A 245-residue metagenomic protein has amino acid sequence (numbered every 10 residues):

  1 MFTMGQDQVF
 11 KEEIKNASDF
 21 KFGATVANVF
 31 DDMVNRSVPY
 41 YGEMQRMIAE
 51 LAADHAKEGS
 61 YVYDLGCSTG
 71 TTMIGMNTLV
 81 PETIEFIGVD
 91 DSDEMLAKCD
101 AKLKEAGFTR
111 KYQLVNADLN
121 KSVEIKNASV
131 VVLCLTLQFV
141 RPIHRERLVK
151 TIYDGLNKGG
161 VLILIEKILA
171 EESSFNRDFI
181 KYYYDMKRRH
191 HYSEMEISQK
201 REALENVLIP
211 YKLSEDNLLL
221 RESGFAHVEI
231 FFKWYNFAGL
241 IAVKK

Functional and structural regions predicted by a protein language model:
M1-V29: N-terminal, positively charged/glycine-rich alpha-helical extensions of SAM-dependent methyltransferases
Y40-E58: Conserved alpha-helix/loop element of class I SAM-dependent methyltransferases that forms part of the SAM/SAH-binding
G59-S68: Conserved class I S-adenosyl-L-methionine
Y63, T72-K121: Class I SAM-dependent methyltransferase SAM/SAH-binding core
V132: A conserved beta-strand element that flanks and buttresses the S-adenosyl-L-methionine
E146-K158: A short glycine-rich, Lys/Arg-flanked "PGG" loop and its adjoining helix->strand segment in the class I
G159-K167: Conserved beta-strand signature within the Rossmann-like core of class I S-adenosyl-L-methionine
I168-L219: C-terminal alpha-helical "lid/dimerization" subdomain adjacent to the S-adenosyl-L-methionine
